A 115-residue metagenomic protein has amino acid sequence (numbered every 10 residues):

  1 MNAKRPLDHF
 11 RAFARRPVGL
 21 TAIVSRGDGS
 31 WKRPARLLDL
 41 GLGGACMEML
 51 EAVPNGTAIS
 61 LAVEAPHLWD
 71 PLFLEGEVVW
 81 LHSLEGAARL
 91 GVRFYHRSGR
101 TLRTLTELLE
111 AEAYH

Functional and structural regions predicted by a protein language model:
M1-L40, T106-H115: N-terminal helix initiation/capping motif
R16, G29, N55-T57, D70 (+1 more regions): Residue-level preference for beta-strand/loop junctions
L20-S60, G91-R93: Short strand-loop-strand
R33-A35, L74-L81: Short beta-strand-centered aromatic/proline hotspots
A65-W69: Short, charged beta-turn/beta-strand-edge "cap" motif at the junction between a beta-strand and an adjacent loop
L72-L74, L90: PAS and PAS-like sensory/regulatory domains
L81-L108: C-terminal structural segments of small proteins and small subunits
